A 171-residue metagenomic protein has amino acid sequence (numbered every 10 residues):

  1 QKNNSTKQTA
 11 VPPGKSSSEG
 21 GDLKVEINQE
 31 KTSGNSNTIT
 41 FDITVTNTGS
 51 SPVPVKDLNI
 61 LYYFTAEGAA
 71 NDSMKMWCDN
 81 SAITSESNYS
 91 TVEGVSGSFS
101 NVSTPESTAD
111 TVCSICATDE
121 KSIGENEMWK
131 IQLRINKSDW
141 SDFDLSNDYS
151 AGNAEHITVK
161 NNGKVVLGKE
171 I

Functional and structural regions predicted by a protein language model:
Q1-E19: Ser/Thr/Gly/Pro-rich low-complexity, disordered linker/stalk segments of secreted and cell-surface proteins
P13-S36: Low-complexity, acidic Ser/Thr/Pro/Gly-rich terminal tails and inter-domain linkers that flank the onset of structured
N37-F41: Structural beta-strand segments of beta-rich domains
T44-S50, A66: Asparagine-centered strand-capping/turn motif at beta-strand->loop junctions
S51-L61, A70-C78: Short, hydrophobic/aromatic beta-strand segments
G68-V112: A surface/secretory-pathway sequence property marking extracellular, secreted, or lumenal proteins enriched
T111, Q132-I171: Terminal connector regions
K121-I135: Short Pro-Gly-centered flexible turn/kink motifs
